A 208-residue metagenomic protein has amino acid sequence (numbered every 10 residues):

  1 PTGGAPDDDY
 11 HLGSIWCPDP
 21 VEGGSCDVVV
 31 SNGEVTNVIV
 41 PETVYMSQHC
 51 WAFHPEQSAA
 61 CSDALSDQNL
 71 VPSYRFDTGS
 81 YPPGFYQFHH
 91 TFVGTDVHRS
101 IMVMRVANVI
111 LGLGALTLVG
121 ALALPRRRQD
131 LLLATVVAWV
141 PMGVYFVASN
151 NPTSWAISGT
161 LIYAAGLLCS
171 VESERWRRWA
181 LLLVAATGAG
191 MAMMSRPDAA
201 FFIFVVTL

Functional and structural regions predicted by a protein language model:
P1-D9: Helix-to-loop transition at the C-terminal end of transmembrane segments
P20-R99: Interfacial juxtamembrane loops and adjacent helix segments that form the catalytic/substrate-binding surfaces
V103-R126: Transmembrane-helix motifs of polytopic, lipid-linked glycan transferases
R127, Y163-L181: Membrane-interface transmembrane helices that cradle and orient dolichyl/undecaprenyl
A134-P141: Transmembrane and membrane-interface helices of multi-pass, inner-membrane envelope-modifying transferases
A148-A156: Short acidic/glycine- and proline-prone juxtamembrane loop motifs at membrane-interface regions of multi-pass membrane
I162-G166, F202-L208: Hydrophobic transmembrane alpha-helices of multi-pass, membrane-embedded glycosylation machinery
W179-P197, F201-V206: Membrane-interface alpha helices of multi-pass inner-membrane proteins
